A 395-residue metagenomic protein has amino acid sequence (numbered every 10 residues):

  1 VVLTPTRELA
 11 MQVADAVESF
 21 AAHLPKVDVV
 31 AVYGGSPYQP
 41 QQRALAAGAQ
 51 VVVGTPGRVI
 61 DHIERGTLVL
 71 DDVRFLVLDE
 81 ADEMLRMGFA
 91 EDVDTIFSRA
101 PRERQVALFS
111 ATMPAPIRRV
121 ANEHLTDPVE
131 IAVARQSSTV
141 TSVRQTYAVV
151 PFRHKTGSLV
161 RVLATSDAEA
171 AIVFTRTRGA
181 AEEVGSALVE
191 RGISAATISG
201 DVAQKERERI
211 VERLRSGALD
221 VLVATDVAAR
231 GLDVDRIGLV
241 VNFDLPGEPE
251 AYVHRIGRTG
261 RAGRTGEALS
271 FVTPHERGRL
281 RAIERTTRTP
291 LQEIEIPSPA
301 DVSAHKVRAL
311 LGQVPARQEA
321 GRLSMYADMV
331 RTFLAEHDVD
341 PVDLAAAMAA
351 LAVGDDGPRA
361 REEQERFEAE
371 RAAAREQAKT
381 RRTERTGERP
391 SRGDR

Functional and structural regions predicted by a protein language model:
V1-E64, D72-F75, R118-N122, E130-V133 (+2 more regions): Conserved nucleic-acid-binding Ia/Ib motif block in the N-terminal RecA-like helicase ATPase lobe
V1-L3, V30, L76-V77, A107 (+3 more regions): Conserved hydrophobic packing residues within short motifs/helices of P-loop NTPase cores of ABC-family ATPases
R7-A10, G35-Y38, G57-I60, D82-E83 (+12 more regions): Conserved nucleotide-binding/hydrolysis micro-motifs of P-loop NTPases
A16, V69-Q136, E284, T289: Post-DEXD/H (motif II) to motif III coupling segment of the RecA-like Helicase ATP-binding lobe
A46-A47, Q105-F109, N122-P128, A132-A224 (+2 more regions): Helicase motor core with emphasis on the C-terminal RecA-like subdomain
V53, V69, V77-L78, V223 (+1 more regions): Walker B beta-strand of ABC/ABC-like P-loop ATPase nucleotide-binding domains, specifically the conserved hydrophobic
R74, S186-A187, R191-T286: Conserved RecA-like helicase motor core of SF1/SF2 enzymes
R264-R395: Arginine-glycine-biased low-complexity disordered regions
